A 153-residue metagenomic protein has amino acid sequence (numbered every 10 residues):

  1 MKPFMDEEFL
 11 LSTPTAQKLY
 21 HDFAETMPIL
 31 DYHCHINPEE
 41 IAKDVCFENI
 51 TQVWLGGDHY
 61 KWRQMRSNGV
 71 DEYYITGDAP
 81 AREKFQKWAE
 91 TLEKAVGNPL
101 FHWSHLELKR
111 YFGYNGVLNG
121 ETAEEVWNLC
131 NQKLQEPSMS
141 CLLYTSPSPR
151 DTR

Functional and structural regions predicted by a protein language model:
M1-G77: An N-terminal structural lobe/cap that precedes and organizes the functional/catalytic core across diverse proteins
P14-D22, K133-L143: Short alpha-helical segments and helix-capping/turn motifs at coil-helix boundaries
C34, C46, C130, C141-Y144: Generic recognition of cysteine residues
K43-Q132: Active-site gating loops and adjacent loop-to-helix segments of metal-dependent hydrolytic enzymes
Y144-R153: Single conserved hydrophobic/aromatic residue that forms the stacking wall/gate of nucleotide- or nucleobase-binding
